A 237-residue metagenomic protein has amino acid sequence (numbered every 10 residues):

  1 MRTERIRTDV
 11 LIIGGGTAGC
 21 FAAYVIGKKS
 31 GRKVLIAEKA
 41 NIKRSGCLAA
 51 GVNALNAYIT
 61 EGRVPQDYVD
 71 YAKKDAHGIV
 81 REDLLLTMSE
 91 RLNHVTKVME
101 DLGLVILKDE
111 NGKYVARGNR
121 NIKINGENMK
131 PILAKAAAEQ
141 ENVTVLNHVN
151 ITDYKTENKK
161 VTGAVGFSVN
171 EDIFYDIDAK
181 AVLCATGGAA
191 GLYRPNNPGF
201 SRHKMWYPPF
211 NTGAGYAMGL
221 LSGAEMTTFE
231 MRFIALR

Functional and structural regions predicted by a protein language model:
R2, K33, K39-T162, G166-S168 (+4 more regions): Conserved N-terminal/central alpha/beta ligand/cofactor-binding core
R5-T8, E171-A181: Core beta-strand elements of the Rossmann-like FAD/NAD(P) dinucleotide-binding domain in flavoenzyme oxidoreductases
V10-I36: N-terminal Rossmann-like FAD-binding beta1-loop-alpha1 element of flavoenzymes
G14, A179-A181, A185-T186: Short, well-ordered coil/turn residues at beta-beta hairpins and beta-strand->alpha-helix junctions within
V182, N211-G215: Extended, hydrophobic alpha-helical segments in both membrane/secreted and soluble proteins
R202-N211: A short acidic, glycine-rich active-site loop that binds or catalyzes chemistry on phosphate/adenosine moieties
A214, S222-T227: Mobile "lid/hinge" segments at catalytic clefts and subdomain interfaces of large enzymes
G219: Acidic, metal-coordinating catalytic segment for phosphate/diphosphate chemistry, firing primarily on the Nudix
